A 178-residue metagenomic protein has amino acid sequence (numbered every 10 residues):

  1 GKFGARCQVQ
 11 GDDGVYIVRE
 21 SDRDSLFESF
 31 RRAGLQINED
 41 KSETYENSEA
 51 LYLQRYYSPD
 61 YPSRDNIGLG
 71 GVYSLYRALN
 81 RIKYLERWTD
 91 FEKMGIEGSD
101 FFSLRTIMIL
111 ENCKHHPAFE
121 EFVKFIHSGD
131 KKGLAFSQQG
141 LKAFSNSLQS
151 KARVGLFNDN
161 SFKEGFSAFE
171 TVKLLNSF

Functional and structural regions predicted by a protein language model:
G1, D60-R64, K114: Short helix-capping/linker segments at secondary-structure and domain boundaries
G1-K2, A33: Secondary-structure transition/capping motifs at alpha-helix termini and the adjoining loop/turn into the next element
K2-V18, Q54: Catalytic palm active-site di-aspartate
V18-L75: Polymerase palm active-site segment centered on the conserved acidic dipeptide of motif C
Y45, S63-R64, K83-E86, H116-E120 (+1 more regions): Short, surface-exposed beta-strand/loop "edge" segments at domain boundaries and coil↔beta transitions
D65-S103: Extended, charge-rich low-complexity interaction segments
F91-F178: C-terminal, non-catalytic extensions of nucleic-acid polymerases
